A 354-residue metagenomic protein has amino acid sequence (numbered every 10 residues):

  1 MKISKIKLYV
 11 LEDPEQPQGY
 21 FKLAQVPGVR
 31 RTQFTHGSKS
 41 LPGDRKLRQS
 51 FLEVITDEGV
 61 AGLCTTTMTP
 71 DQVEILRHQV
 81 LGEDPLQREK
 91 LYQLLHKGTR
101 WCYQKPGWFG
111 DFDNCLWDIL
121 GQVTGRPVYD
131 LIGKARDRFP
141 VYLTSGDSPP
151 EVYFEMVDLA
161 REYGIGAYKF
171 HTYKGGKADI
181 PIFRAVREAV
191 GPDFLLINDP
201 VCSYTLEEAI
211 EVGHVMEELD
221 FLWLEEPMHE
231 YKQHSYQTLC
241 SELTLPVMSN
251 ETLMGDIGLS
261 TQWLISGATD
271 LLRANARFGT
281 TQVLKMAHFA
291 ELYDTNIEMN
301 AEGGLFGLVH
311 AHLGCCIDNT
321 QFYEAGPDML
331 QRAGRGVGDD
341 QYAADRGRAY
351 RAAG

Functional and structural regions predicted by a protein language model:
M1-E58, A333-V337: Structured beta-strand/loop patches that form or line metal/cofactor-binding pockets in enzymes
I3, G59, F112, G125 (+5 more regions): Conserved, mostly hydrophobic/aromatic
K39, I55-T124: Metal- or metallocofactor-binding catalytic centers and their adjacent structured scaffolds across diverse enzyme
D57-L63, V123-R126, F154, F289 (+2 more regions): Ligand-binding pocket scaffold of soluble enzyme catalytic domains
T65, H171-G175, N198-V201, E225-M228 (+3 more regions): Glycine- and other small-residue-rich loops at beta-strand/loop junctions that grip anionic moieties
E74-R77, D113, W117-D118, Y129 (+6 more regions): Predominant activation on well-ordered alpha-helical scaffold segments within soluble catalytic domains
E89, H214, D220, Y231-A353: Shared catalytic-loop signature of beta/alpha-barrel
D130-L243: Metal-dependent enolase-superfamily TIM-barrel catalytic cores that perform enediolate-based chemistry
